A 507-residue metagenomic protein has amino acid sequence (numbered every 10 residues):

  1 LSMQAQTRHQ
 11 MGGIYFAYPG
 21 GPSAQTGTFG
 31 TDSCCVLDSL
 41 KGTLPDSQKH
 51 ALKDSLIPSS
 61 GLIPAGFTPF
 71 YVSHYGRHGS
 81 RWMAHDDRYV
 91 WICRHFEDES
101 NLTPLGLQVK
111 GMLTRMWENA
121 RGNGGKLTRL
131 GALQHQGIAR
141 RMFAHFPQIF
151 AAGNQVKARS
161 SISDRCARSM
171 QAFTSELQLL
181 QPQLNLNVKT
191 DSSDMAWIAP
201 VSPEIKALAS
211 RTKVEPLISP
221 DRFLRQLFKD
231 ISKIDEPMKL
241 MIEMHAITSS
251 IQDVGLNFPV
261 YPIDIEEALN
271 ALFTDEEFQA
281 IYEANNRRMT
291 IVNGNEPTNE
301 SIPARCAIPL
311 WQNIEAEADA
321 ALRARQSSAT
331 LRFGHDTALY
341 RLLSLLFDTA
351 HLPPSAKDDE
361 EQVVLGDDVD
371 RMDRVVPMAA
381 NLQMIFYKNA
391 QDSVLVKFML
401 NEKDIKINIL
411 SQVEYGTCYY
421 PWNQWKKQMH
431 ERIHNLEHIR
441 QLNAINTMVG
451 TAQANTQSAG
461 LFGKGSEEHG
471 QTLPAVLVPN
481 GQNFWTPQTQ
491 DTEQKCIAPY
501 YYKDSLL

Functional and structural regions predicted by a protein language model:
S2-Q4: Sec/Tat signal peptide C-region and signal peptidase I cleavage site
Q6-K157, S161-L507: Signature for phosphate-centric chemistry
